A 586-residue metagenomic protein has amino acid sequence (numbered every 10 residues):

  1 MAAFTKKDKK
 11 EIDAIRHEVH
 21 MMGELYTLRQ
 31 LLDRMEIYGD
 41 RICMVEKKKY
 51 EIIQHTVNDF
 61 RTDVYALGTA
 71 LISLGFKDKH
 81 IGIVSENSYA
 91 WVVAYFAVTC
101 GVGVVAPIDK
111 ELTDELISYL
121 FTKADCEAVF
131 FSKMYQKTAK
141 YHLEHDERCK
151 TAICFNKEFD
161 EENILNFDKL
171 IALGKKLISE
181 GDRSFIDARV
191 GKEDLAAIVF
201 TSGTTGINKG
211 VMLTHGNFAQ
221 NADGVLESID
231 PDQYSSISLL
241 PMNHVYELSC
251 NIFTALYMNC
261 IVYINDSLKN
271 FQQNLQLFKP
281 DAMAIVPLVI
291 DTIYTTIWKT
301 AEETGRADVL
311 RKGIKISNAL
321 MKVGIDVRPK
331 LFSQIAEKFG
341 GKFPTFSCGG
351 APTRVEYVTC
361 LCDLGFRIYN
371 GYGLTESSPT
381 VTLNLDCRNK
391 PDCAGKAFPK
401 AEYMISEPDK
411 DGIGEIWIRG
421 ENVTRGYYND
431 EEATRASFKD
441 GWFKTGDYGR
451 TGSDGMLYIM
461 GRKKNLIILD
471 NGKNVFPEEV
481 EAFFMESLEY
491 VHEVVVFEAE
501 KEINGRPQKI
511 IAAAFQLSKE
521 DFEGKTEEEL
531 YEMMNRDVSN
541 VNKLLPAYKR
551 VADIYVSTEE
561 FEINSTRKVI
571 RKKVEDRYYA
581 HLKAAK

Functional and structural regions predicted by a protein language model:
G39-I42, C154, K175-F200, I207 (+1 more regions): Conserved pre-ATP/AMP-binding loop-to-beta segment of ANL
C43-S88, V92-F96, T113-S118, N166-K175 (+1 more regions): Conserved AMP-binding/adenylate-forming core of the ANL superfamily
Q54-N58, A196-A222: Conserved AMP-binding A3 loop
C100-L173: Structural core segment of the AMP-binding/adenylate-forming
L112, G420, R425-G426, Y448-A547: AMP-binding/adenylate-forming catalytic core of the ANL superfamily
A219-S235, M242-S333, K342: Conserved AMP-binding/adenylation subdomain of ANL enzymes
V327, L331-L457, K463-L466, V480 (+1 more regions): Conserved AMP-binding/adenylate-forming
V495-E500, A512, D537-K586: Conserved C-terminal "lid"/linker of ANL adenylate-forming enzymes
